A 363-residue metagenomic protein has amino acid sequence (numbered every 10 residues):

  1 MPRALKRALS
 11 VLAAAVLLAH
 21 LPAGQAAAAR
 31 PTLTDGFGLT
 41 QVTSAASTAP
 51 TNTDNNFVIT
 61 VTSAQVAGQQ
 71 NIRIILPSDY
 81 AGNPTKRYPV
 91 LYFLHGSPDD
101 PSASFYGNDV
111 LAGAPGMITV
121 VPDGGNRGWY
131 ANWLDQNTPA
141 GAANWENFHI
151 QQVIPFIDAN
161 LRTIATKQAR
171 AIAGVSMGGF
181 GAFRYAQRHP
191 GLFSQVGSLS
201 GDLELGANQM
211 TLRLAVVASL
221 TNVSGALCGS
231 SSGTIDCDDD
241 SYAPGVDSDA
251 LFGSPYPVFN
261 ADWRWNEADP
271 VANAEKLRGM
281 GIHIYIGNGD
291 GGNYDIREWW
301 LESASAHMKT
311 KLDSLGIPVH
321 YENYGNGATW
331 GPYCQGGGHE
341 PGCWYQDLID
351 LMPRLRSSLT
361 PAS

Functional and structural regions predicted by a protein language model:
M1-A29: Secretory targeting and sorting signals
A26-S363: Non-catalytic cap/lid and distal C-terminal segments of serine-dependent acyl enzymes
